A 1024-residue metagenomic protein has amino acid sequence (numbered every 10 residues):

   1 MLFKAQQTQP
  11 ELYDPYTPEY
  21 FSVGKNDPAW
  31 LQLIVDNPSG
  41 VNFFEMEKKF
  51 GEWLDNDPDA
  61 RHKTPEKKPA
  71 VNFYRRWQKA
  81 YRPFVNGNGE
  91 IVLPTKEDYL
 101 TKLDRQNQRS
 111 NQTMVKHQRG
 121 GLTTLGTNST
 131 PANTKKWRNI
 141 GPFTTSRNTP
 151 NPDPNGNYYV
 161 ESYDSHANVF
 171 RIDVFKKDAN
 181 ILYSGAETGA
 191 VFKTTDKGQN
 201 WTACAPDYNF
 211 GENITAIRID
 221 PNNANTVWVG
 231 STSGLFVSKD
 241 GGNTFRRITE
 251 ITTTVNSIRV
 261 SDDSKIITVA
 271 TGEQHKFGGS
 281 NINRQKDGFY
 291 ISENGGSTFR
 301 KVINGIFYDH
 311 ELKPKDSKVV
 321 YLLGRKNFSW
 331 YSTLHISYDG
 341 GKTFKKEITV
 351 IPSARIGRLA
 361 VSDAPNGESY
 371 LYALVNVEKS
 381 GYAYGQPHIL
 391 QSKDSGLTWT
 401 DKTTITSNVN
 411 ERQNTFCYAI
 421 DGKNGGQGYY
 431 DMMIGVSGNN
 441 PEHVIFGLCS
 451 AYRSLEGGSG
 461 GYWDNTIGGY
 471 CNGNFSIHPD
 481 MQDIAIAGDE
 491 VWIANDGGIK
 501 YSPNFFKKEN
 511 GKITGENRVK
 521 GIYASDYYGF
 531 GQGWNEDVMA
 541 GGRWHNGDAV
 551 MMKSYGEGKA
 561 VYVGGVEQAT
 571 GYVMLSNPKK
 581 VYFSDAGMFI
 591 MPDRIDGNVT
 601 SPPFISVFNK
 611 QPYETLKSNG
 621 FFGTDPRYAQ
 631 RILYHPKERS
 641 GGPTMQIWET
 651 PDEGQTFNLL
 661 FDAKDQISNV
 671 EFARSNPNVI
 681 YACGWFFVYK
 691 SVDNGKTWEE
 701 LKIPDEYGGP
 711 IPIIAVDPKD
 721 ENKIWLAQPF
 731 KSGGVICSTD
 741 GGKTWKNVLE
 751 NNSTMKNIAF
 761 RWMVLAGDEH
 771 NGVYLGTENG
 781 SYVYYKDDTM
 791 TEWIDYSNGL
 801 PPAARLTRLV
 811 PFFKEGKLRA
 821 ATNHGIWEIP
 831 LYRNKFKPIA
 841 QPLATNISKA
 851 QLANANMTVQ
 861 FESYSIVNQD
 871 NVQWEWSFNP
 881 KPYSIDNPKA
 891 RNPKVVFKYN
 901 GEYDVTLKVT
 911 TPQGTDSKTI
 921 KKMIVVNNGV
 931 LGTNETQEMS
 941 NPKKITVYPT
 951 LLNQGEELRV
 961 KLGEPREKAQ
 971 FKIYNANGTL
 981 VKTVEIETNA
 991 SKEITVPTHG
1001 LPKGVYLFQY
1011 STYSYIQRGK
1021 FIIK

Functional and structural regions predicted by a protein language model:
M1-Y16, Y183, F192, F236 (+2 more regions): Bacterial Sec-dependent N-terminal signal peptides
D27-A29, N37-R833: Beta-propeller blade termini and top-face loops
I829-S848, K922-Y948: Residue-level detector of functionally pivotal "anchor" positions at catalytic/ligand-binding pockets or at interdomain
A855-S865, E957-V960: A short beta-strand segment in extracellular, disulfide-stabilized domains
Q873-S877, E902-K908, Q937-Y948, L952-K1024: C-terminal outer-membrane/trafficking sorting elements
Q873-V895: Surface-exposed, flexible coil segments in extracellular/virion-facing regions
T910-T915: Short, solvent-exposed loop/turn segments at the edges of extracellular beta-sandwich modules
K918-V926, G1019-I1022: C-terminal edge beta-strand
